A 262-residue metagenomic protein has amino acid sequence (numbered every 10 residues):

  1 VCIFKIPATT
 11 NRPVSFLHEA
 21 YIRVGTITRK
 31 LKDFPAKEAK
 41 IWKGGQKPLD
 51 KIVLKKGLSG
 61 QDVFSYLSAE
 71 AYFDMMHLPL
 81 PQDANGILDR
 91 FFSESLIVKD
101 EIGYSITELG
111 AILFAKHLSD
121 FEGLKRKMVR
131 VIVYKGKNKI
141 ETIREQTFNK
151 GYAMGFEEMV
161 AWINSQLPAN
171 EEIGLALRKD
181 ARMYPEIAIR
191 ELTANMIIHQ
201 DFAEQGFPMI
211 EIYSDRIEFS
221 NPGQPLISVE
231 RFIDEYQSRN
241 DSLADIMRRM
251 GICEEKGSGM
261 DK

Functional and structural regions predicted by a protein language model:
V1-L17, I22: N-terminal assembly/transducer modules of large multi-domain enzymes, emphasizing dimerization/partner-binding
N11-P13, G25-E204, I212-S238, M250-G251 (+2 more regions): Active-site helix-to-loop segments that bind/position phosphate- or nucleotide-bearing substrates and donors across
R239-S242, I246: Active-site "cap" helix and flanking loop/linker of ATP-utilizing ligase/carboxylase catalytic domains
